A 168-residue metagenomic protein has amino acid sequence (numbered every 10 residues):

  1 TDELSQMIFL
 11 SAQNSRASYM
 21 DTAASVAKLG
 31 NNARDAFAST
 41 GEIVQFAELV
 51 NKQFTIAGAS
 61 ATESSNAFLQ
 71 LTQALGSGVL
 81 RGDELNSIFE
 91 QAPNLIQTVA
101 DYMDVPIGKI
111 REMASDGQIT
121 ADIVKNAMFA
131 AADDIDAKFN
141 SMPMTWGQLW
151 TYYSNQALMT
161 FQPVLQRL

Functional and structural regions predicted by a protein language model:
T1-E48, K52-N66, G76-D83, A100-D101 (+6 more regions): A short, structural motif
L75-I110, A114: Short, surface-exposed beta-strand/loop segments
N94, S141-Q148: Coil-to-alpha-helix initiation sites in intrinsically disordered, low-complexity, charged segments
A100-S115, I119-P143: A short, charged helix-loop
